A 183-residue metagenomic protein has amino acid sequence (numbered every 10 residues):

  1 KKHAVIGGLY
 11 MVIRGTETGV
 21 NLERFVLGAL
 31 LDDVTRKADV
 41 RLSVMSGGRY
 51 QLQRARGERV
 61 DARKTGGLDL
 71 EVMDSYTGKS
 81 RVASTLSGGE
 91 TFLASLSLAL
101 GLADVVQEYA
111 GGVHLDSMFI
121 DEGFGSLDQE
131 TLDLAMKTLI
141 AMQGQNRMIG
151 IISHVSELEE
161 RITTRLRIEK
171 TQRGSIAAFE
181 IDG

Functional and structural regions predicted by a protein language model:
K1-G183: Terminal ABC-like ATPase head and other globular end-domains that cap long coiled-coil arms in SMC/Rad50/SbcC-family
